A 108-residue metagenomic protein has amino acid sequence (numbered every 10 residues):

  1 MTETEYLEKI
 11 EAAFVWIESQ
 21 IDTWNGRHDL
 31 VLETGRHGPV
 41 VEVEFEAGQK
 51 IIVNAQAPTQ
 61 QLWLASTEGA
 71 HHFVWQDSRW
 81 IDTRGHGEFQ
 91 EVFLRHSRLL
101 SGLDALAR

Functional and structural regions predicted by a protein language model:
M1-R108: N-terminal intrinsically disordered, cationic/polar leader segments that include organellar targeting peptides
